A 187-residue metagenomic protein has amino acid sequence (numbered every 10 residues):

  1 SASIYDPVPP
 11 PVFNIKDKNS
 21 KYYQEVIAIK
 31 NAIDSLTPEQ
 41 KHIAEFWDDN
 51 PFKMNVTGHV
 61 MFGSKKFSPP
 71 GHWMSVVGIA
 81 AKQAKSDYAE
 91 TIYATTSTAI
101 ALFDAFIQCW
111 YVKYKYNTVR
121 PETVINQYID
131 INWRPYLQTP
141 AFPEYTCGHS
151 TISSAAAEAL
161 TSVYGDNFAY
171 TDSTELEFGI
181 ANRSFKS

Functional and structural regions predicted by a protein language model:
S1-S187: Acidic/polar surface patches and capping/hinge elements
